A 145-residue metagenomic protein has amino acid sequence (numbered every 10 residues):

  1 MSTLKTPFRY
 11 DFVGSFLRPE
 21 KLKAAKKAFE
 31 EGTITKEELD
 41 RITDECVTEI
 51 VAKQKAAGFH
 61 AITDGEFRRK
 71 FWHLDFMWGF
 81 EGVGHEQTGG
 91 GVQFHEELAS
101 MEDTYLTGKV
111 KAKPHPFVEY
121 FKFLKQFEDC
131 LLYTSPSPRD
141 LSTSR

Functional and structural regions predicted by a protein language model:
M1-H85, E119-E128: N-terminal basic, low-complexity leaders that serve as flexible interaction/assembly modules and, when applicable, as
E81-E96: Acidic, His- and aromatic-enriched active-site or binding-groove loops in soluble protein domains that engage sugars
F94-P114, V118: A gly/proline- and charged-residue-enriched helix-loop-helix capping module
Y133-P138: Conserved small/polar residues in nucleotide/adenosyl-binding loops
L141: Extended, polar beta-sheet/loop recognition surfaces of beta-rich domains that mediate binding to diverse ligands
